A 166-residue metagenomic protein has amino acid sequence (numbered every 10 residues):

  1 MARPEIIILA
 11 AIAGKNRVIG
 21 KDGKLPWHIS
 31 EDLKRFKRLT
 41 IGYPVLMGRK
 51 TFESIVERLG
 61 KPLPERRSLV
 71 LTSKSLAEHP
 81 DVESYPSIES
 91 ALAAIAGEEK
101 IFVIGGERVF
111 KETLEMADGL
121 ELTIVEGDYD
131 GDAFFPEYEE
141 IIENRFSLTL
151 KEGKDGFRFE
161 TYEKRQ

Functional and structural regions predicted by a protein language model:
A2-Q166: Enzymes that bind and transform nitrogen-containing heteroaromatic metabolites
